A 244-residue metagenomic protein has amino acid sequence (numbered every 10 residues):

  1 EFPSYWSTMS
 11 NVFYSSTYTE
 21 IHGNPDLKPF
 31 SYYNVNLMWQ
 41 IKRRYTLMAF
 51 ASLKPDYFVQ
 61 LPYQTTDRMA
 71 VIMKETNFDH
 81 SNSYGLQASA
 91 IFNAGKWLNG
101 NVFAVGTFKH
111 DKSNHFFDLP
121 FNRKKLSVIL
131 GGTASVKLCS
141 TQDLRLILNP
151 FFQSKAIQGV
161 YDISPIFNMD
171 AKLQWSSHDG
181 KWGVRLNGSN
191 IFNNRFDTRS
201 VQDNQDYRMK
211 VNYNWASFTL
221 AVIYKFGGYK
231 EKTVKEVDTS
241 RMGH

Functional and structural regions predicted by a protein language model:
E1-F2, V12, R43, A51-P55 (+7 more regions): Transmembrane beta-strands of outer-membrane beta-barrel pores
F2-M48, L53-P55, I72-G85, I91-N93 (+1 more regions): Outer-membrane beta-barrel signature, preferentially recognizing the C-terminal barrel domain of Gram-negative
S4-F13, Y18-I21, A51-S52, Y57-T66 (+4 more regions): Outer-membrane beta-barrel translocator domains and adjoining extracellular loop/strand segments of Gram-negative
G23-L27, V35, I72-F78, A90 (+5 more regions): Outer-membrane beta-barrel proteins
K28, L47-F103, K112-G131: Outer membrane beta-barrel strand-and-loop segments of large Gram-negative receptors, especially TonB-dependent
Y32, K42-R44, S83, N93-W97 (+3 more regions): Outer-membrane beta-barrel channels and translocator barrels
M38-Q40, M48-S52, S89, N99-T107 (+4 more regions): Transmembrane beta-strands of outer-membrane beta-barrel proteins
K124-H244: Conserved C-terminal beta-signal and adjacent last beta-strands/turns of outer-membrane beta-barrel proteins
